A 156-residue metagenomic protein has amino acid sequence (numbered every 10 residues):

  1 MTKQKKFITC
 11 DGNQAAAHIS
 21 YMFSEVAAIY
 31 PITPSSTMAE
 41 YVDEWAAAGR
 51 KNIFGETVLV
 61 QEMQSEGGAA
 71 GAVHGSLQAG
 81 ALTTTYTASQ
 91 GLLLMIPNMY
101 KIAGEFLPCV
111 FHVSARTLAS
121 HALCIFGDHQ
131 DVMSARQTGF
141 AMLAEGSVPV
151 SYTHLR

Functional and structural regions predicted by a protein language model:
M1-S134: Thiamine diphosphate
M133-A141: Acidic/polar active-site rim loop that often engages polyanionic ligands
A144-E145: Thr-Gly-centered strand-to-loop micro-motif
P149-V150: Mobile "lid/hinge" segments at catalytic clefts and subdomain interfaces of large enzymes
T153-H154: Conserved small/polar residues in nucleotide/adenosyl-binding loops
